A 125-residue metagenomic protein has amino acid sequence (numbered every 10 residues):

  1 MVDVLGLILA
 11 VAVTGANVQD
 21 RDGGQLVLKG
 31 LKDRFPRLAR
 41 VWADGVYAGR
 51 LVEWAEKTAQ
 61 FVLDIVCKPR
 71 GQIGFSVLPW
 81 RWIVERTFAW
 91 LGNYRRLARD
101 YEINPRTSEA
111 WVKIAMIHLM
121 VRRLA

Functional and structural regions predicted by a protein language model:
M1, G6, V11, G24 (+4 more regions): Mobile genetic element proteins and their domesticated derivatives, centered on retroelements and DNA transposons
G6-L7, D22-K29, G49, E53: Internal, well-ordered alpha-helical scaffold/interface segments that support domain packing or protein-protein contacts
L7, V18, V121: Short, acidic Gly/Pro/Ser/Thr-rich loop/turn segments
A12-R34: Active-site beta-loop-alpha junctions of metal-dependent nucleic acid enzymes, especially the RNase H-like/DDE
N17, F35-T107: Helix-centered, glycine/charged polyanion-binding patches within enzymatic domains that contact phosphate-containing
K29, E53, A89, V112-M116: Generic alpha-helical structural context detector
W111-A125: Charged phosphate-binding loop/patch that engages nucleotide di/tri-phosphates or the phosphate backbone of nucleic
